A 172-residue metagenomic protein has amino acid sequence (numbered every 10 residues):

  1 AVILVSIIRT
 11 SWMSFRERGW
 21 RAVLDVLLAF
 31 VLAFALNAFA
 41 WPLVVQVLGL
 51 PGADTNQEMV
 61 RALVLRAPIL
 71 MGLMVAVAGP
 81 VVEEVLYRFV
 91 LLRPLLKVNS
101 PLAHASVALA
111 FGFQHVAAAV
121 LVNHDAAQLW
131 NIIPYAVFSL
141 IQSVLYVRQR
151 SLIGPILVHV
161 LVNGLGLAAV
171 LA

Functional and structural regions predicted by a protein language model:
A1-V5, D25, V45, A67-P68 (+2 more regions): Short, structured coil/loop segments at alpha-helix boundaries
V2-W12, L145-Q149: Structural signal for the C-terminal ends of transmembrane alpha-helices and the immediately following loop
T10-G79, H124-A127: Juxtamembrane helix-loop-helix connectors linking adjacent transmembrane helices in multi-pass membrane enzymes
F34, A38, L65-A172: Transmembrane helix-loop-helix hairpins at the membrane interface of multi-pass integral membrane proteins
